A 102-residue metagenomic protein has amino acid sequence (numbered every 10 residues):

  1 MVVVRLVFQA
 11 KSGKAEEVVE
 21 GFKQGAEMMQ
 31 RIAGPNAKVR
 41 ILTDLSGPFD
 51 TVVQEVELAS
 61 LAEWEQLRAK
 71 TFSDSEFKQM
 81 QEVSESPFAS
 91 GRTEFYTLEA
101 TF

Functional and structural regions predicted by a protein language model:
V2-Q9, K38-F72, E94: Short, well-ordered beta-strand segments in beta-rich or mixed alpha/beta enzyme and ligand-binding folds
K14-E16, A62-W64, T101: Residue-level signal for secondary-structure boundary sites
K14-R40, F72, Q79-Q81: Short amphipathic alpha-helical segments
I32, N36-V53, E76-F102: Glycine-rich beta-strand-turn "strand-cap" elements at beta-sheet edges
